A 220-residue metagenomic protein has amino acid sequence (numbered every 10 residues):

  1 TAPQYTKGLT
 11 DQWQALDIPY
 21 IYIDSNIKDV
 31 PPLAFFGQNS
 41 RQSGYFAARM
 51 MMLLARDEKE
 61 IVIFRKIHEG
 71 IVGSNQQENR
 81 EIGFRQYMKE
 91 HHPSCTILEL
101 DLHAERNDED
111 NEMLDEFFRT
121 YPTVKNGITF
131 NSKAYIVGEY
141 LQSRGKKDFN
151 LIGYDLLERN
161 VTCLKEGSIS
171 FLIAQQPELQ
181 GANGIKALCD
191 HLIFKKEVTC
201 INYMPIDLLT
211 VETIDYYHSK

Functional and structural regions predicted by a protein language model:
T1-Q14, I18, L98, L102-R159: Hydrophobic alpha-helical
G8-Q42, E158-K165: Flexible loop/hinge segments that line or gate small-molecule binding clefts
I23, V62-K66, I128, L209: Short hydrophobic segments within beta-strands
P31, M52-L54, I71-S74, I82-H92 (+3 more regions): Non-catalytic structural scaffold of enzyme domains
L33, K125, S170: Conserved acidic residues
F35-I61, Q176-I193: Hydrophobic alpha-helical segments within soluble ligand-binding/sensing domains
G37-Y45, F64-G83, C95-E112, T129-K133 (+2 more regions): Hinge/beta->alpha junction and helix N-cap segments in small-molecule ligand-binding domains
I71-V72, M88, Q176-K220: Hinge/cleft segment of the Venus flytrap/periplasmic-binding protein
